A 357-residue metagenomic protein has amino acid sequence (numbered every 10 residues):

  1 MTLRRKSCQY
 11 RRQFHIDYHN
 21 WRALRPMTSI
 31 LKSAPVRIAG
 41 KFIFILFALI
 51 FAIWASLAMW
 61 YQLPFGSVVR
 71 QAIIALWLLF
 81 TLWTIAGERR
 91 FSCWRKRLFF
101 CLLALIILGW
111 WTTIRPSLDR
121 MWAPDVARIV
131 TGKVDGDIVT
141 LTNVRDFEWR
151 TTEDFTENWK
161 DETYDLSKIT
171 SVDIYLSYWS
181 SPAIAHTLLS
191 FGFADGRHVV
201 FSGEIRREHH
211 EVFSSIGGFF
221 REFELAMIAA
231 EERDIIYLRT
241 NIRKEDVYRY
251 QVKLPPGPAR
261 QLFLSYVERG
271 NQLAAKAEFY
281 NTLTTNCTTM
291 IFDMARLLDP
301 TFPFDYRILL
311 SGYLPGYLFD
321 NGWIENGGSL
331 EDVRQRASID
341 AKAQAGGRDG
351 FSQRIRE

Functional and structural regions predicted by a protein language model:
G40-A86: Membrane-embedded alpha-helical segments of integral membrane proteins
S92-P116: Internal/C-terminal transmembrane anchor helices
P116-D135: Alpha-helical transmembrane signal-anchor/signal-peptide segments
V139, R150-V247: Glycine-rich catalytic cores of cysteine/serine-nucleophile enzymes that process amide/ester linkages in cell-envelope
A230-L309: Active-site nucleophile-His-acid catalytic modules used for acyl/amide transfer and hydrolysis across diverse enzymes
G312-E357: A cross-kingdom marker for long, charged
